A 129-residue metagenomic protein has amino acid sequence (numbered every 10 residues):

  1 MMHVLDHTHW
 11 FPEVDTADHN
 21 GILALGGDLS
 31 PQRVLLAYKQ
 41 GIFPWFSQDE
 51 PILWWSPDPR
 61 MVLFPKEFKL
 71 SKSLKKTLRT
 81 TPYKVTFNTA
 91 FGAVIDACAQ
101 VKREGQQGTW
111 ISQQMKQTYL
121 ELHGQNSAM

Functional and structural regions predicted by a protein language model:
M1-M129: N-acyltransferase acceptor-side catalytic subdomain
